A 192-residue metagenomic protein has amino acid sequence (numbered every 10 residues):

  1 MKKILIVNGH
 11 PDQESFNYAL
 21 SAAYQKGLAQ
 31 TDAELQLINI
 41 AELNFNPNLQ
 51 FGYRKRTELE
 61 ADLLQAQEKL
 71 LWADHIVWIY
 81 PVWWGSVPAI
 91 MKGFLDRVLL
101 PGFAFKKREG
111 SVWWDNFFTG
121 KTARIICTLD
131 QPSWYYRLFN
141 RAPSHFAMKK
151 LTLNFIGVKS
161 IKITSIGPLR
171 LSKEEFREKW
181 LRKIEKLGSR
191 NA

Functional and structural regions predicted by a protein language model:
K2-A33: N-terminal beta1-alpha1 ligand-phosphate binding loop
K2-K3, Q25, E34-Q36, K121-A123 (+1 more regions): Residues at the starts of beta-strands that form the adenosine-phosphate
V7-G9, I38, I126: Short hydrophobic segments within beta-strands
Y18-A19, A89-G93, E175: Generic recognition of short, well-ordered alpha-helical segments
A33-N44, T164-G167: A short beta-strand-loop structural module common to alpha/beta enzyme folds
I40-E58, F176-R177: N-terminal beta-loop-helix "entrance" segment that forms/cooperates in small-molecule cofactor or anionic ligand
E58-M148: Helix-loop-strand module that forms the ligand-binding subsite of alpha/beta enzymes
Y135-A192: Glycine-rich phosphate/pyrophosphate-binding loop and the adjoining helix
